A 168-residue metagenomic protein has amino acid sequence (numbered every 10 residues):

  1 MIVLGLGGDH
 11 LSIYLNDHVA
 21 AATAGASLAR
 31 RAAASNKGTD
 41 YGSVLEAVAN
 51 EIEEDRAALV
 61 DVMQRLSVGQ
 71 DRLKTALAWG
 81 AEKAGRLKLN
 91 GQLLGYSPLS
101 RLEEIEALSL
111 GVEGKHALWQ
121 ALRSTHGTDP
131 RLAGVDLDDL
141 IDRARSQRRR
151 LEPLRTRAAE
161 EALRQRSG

Functional and structural regions predicted by a protein language model:
M1-D9, A78-R86, L93, R149-G168: Terminal, compositionally biased segments
L6-K37, E103-H126: Alpha-helical bundle segments that constitute or directly flank the non-heme di-iron/ferroxidase center
G8-V19, G42-A49, Q70-L77, P98-V112 (+1 more regions): Amphipathic, non-membrane alpha-helical segments in soluble helical-bundle scaffolds
L15-A29, L45-L59, G80-L87, L108-K115 (+1 more regions): Alpha-helical transition-metal enzyme core signature, strongest for iron centers
R31-S43, L66-S67, L122-D138: Inter-helical turn/loop segments and adjacent helix faces that build the functional surface of alpha-helical bundle
A33, V60-M63, S67, G91 (+4 more regions): Long, hydrophobic, amphipathic alpha-helical segments used as structural scaffolds
L66-P98: Carboxylate-rich helix-loop segments that flank metal/cofactor sites and access channels in metalloenzymes
L108-G168: Preference for long, well-ordered alpha-helical segments
